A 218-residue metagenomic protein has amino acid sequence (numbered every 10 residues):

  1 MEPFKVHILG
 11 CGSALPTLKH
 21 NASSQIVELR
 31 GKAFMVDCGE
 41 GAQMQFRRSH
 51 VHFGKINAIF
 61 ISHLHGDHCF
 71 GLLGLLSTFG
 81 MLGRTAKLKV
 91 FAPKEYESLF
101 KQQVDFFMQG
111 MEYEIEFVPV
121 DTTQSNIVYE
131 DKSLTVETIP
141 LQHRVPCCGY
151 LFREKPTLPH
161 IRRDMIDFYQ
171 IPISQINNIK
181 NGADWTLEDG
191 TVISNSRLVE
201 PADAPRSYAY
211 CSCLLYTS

Functional and structural regions predicted by a protein language model:
M1-S49, K87, Y150-F152, P159 (+1 more regions): Conserved beta-strand hairpin/beta-sheet module of binuclear metal-dependent hydrolase folds, prominently
C11, P93-E95, C213: Cofactor-binding loop segments of dinucleotide-utilizing enzymes, especially the Rossmann-like FAD- and NAD(P)+-binding
T17, R48-V51, G83, V128-Y129 (+2 more regions): Structural motif
D37, D67, C213: Acidic active-site catalytic centers that drive phospho-/nucleotidyl reactions and related ester hydrolyses
E40-F91, P119-D121: Active-site metal-binding motif and surrounding structural segment of the metallo-beta-lactamase
F60, E137, Y210: Conserved Rossmann-like nucleotide-binding pocket used by diverse enzymes that bind dinucleotide cofactors
P93-C147, R153-L158, R163-R197, A202: Metallo-beta-lactamase
Y216-T217: Conserved small/polar residues in nucleotide/adenosyl-binding loops
